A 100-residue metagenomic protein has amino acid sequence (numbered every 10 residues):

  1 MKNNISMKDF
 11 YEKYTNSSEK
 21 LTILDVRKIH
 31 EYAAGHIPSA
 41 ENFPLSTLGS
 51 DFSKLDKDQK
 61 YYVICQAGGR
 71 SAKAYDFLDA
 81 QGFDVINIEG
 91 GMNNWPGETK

Functional and structural regions predicted by a protein language model:
M1-L21, K28-K60, G69-K100: Rhodanese-like catalytic fold shared by cysteine-dependent sulfurtransferases and DSP/PTP-type phosphatases
I64: Short, surface-exposed ligand- or partner-binding patches at beta-edge/loop junctions that are enriched in aromatics
